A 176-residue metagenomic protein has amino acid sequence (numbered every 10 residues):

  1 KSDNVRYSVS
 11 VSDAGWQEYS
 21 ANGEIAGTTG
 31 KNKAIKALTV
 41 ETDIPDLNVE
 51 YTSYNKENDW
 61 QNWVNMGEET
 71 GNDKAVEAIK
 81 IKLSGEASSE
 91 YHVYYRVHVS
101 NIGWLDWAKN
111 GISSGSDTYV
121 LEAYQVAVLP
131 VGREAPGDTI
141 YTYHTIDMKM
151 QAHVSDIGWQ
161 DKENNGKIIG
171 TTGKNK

Functional and structural regions predicted by a protein language model:
K1-K176: Lectin-type carbohydrate-recognition ectodomains
